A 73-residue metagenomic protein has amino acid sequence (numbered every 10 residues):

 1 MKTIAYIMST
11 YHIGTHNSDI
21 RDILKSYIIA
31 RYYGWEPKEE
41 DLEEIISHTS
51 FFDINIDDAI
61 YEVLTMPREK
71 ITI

Functional and structural regions predicted by a protein language model:
M1-K2, T65-I73: Short intrinsically disordered terminal tails
K2-H12: Short, extreme N-terminal segment that most often corresponds to the first beta-strand
H12-R68: Acidic, low-complexity, intrinsically disordered interaction modules
